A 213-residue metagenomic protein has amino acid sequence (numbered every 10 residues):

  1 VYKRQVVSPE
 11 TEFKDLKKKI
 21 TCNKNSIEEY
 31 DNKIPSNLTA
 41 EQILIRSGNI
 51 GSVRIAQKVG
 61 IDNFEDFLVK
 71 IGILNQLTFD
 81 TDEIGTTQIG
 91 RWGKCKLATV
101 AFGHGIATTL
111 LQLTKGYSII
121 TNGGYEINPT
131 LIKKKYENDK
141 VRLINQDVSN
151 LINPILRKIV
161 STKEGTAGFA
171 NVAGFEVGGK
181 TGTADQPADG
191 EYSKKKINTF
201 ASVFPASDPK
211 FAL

Functional and structural regions predicted by a protein language model:
V1: Active-site loops and adjacent core secondary-structure elements that bind or stabilize anionic groups
R4-A212: Beta-lactam-recognizing serine transpeptidase/beta-lactamase-like catalytic domain environment
